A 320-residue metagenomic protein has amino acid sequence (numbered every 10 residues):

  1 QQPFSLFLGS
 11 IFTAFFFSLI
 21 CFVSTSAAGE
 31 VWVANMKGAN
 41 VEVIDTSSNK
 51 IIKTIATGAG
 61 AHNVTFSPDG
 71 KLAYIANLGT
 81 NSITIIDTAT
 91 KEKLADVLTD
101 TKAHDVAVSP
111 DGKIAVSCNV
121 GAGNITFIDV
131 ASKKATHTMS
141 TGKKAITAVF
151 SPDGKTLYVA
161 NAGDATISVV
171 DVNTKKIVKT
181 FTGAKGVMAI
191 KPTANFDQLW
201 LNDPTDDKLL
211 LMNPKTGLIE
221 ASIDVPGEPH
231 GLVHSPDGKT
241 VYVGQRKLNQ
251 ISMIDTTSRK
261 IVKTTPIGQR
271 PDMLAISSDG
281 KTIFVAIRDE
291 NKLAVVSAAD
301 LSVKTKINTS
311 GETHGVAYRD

Functional and structural regions predicted by a protein language model:
Q1-T13: Bacterial N-terminal signal peptides that target proteins for export
A14-F15, L19-D320: Predominantly soluble domains enriched in secretory-pathway, periplasmic, or organellar proteins
